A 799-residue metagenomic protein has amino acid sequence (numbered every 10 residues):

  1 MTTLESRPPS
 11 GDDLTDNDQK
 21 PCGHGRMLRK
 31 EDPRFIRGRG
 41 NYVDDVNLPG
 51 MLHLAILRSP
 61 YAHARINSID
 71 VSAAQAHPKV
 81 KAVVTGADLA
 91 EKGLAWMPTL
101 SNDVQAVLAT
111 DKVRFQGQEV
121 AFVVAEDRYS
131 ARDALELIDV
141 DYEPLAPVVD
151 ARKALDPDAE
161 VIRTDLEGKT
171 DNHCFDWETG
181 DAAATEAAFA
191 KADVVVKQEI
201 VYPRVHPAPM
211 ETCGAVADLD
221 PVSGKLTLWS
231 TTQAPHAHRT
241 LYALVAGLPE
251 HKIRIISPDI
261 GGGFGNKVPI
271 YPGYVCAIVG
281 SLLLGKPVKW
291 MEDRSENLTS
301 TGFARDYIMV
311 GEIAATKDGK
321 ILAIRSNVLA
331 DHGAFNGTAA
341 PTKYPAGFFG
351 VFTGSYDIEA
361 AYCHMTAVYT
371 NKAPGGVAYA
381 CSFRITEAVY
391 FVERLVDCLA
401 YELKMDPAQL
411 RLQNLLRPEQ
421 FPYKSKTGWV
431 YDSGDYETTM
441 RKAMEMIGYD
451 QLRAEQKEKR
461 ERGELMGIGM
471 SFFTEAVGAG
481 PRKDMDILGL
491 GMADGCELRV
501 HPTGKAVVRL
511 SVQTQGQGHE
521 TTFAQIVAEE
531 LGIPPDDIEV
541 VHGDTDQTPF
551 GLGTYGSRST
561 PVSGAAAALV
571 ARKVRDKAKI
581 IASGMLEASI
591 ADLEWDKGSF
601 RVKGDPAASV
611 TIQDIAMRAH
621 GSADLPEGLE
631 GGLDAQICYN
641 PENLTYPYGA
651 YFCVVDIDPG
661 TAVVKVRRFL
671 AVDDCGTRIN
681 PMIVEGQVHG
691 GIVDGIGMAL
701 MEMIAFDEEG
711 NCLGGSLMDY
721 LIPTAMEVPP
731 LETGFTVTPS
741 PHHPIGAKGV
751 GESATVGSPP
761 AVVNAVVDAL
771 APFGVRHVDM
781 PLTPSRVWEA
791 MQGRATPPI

Functional and structural regions predicted by a protein language model:
M1-N172, V195-Q198, G273, G480: Flexible, low-hydrophobicity surface segments
G25, E31-R34, T99, T170-A215 (+4 more regions): Glycine-rich loop/linker segments at domain edges
P33-R34, E136-E143, V149, Q233-P235 (+7 more regions): Extended active-site and interfacial segments that coordinate phosphate-rich ligands in large catalytic machineries
H77, G86-A87, G247-K252, L282-V288 (+4 more regions): C-terminal catalytic domains of large/alpha subunits in multi-subunit enzymes
K92-L94, A190-V205, W290-N297, T338-P341 (+2 more regions): Short Pro/Gly-enriched beta-strand edge/turn motifs at strand-loop
L94-P98, A134-L137, A208, S230 (+14 more regions): Short acidic, glycine/serine/threonine-rich loops at helix termini
E160-A246, R417-K505, L713-G734: Helix-loop-helix junctions that connect adjacent transmembrane helices in secondary transporters/permeases, recognized
T240, D259, G263-G285, K289-M291 (+1 more regions): Thiamine diphosphate
